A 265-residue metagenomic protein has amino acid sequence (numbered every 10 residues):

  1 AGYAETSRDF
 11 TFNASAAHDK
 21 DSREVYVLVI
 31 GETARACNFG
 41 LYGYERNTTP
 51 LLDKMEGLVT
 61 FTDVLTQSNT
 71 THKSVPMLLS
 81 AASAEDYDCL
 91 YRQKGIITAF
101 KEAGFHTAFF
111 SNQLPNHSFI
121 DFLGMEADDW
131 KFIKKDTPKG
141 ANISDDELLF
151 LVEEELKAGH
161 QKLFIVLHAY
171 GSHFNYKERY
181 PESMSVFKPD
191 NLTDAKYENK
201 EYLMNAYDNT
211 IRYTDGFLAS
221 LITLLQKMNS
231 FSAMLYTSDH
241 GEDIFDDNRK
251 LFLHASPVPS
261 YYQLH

Functional and structural regions predicted by a protein language model:
A1-H265: Catalytic domains that recognize anionic headgroups
